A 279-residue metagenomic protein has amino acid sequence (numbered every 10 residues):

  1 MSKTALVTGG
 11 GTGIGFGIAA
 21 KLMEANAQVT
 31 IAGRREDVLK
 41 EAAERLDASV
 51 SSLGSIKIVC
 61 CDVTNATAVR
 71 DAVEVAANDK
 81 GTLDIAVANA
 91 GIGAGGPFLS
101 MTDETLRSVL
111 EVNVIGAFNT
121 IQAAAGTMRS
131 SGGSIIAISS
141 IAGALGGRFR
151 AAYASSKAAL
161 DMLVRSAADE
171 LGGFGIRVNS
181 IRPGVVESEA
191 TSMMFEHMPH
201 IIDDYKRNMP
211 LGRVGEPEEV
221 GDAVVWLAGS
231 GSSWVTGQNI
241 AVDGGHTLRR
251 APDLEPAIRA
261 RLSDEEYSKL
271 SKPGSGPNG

Functional and structural regions predicted by a protein language model:
G11-G13: Conserved glycine-rich cofactor-binding loop
P97-F98, T105-R107, Y205: Substrate-binding pocket helix/loop in short-chain dehydrogenase/reductase
M101, G146-A154, S166, M194 (+1 more regions): Active-site loop-to-helix junction immediately N-terminal to the catalytic Tyr of the SDR YXXXK motif in Rossmann-fold
I121, S156, V164: Active-site helix of classical SDR
G126, D169-G173, S233: Alpha-helical segment proximal to the catalytic Tyr-Lys
S140: Residue(s) in the substrate-gating loop at a strand-loop-helix junction that position the organic substrate next
S180, H200-V235, V242-G244, L270-G279: C-terminal helical subdomain
